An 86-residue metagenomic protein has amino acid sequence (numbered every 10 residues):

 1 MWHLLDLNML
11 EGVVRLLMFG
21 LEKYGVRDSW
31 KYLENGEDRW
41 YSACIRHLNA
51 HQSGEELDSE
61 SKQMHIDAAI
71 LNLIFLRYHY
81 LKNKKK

Functional and structural regions predicted by a protein language model:
M1-K86: Intrinsically disordered, low-complexity regulatory regions that flank transcription factor DNA-binding cores
